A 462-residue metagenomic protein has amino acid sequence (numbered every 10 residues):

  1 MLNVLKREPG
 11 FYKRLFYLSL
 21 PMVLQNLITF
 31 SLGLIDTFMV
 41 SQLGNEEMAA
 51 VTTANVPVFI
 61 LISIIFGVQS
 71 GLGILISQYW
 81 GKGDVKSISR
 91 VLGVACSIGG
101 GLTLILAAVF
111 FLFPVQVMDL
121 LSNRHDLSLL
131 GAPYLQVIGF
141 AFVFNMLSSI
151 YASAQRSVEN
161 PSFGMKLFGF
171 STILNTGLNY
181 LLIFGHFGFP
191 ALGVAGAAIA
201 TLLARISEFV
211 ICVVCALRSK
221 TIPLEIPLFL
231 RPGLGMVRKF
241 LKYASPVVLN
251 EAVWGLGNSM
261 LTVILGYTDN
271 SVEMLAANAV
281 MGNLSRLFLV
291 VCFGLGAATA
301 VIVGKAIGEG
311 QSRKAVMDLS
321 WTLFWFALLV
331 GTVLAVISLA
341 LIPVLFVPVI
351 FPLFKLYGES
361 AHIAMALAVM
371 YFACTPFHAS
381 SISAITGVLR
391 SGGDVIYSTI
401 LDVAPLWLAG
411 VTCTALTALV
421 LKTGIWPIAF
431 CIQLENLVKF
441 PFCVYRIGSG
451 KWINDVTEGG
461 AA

Functional and structural regions predicted by a protein language model:
M1-S19, I76-V143, F189-S245, V303-C374 (+1 more regions): Short alpha-helical transmembrane segments in multi-pass integral membrane proteins
K13-G73, S77, S245-L265: Signature of the first transmembrane helix
Y17-G33, V137, S171, A204-E208 (+4 more regions): Transmembrane helical elements of multi-pass membrane transporters/channels
V23, L27, S31, I35 (+17 more regions): Generic alpha-helical transmembrane segments of integral inner-membrane proteins, especially permease/transport modules
L24, D36-V40, V51, I76 (+22 more regions): Hydrophobic/aromatic residues within transmembrane alpha-helices of membrane transport systems, especially the TMDs
L27, S31-A49, M118-H125, L181-L192 (+5 more regions): Helix-terminus/linker motif at the lipid-water interface of multi-pass membrane proteins
M48-A108, N145-G164, L275-I342, A379-L401 (+1 more regions): Small-residue-rich hydrophobic transmembrane alpha-helices
Q69, I138-S157, G164-T172, A197-C212 (+5 more regions): Short runs within selected transmembrane alpha-helices of multi-pass transporters and secretion channels
